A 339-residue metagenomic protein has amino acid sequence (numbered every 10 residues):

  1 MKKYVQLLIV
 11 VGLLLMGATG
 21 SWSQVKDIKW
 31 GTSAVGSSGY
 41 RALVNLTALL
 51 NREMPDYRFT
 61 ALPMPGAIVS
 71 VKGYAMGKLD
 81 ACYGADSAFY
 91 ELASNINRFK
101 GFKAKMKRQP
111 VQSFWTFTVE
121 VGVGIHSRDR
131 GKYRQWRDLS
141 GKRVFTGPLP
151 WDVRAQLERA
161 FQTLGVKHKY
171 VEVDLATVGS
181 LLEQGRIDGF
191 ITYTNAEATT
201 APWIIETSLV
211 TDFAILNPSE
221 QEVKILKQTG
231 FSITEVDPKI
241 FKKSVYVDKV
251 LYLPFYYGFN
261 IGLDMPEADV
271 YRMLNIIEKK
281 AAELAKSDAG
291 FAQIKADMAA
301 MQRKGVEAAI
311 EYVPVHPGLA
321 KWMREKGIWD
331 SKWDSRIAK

Functional and structural regions predicted by a protein language model:
M1-L8: Bacterial N-terminal signal peptides that target proteins for export
L8-G17: Bacterial N-terminal signal peptides
T19-S23: Sec/Tat signal peptide C-region and signal peptidase I cleavage site
V25-E53, Y57-T60, V121-Q184, T194-N195 (+1 more regions): Bilobed "Venus flytrap"/periplasmic-binding protein-like clamshell domains and structurally analogous long
R41-M76, C82, V245-V247, A338: Extracytoplasmic small-molecule ligand-binding "clamshell" domains of the periplasmic binding protein/Venus flytrap
D86-S87, N95-K105, Q112, I125-R130 (+1 more regions): Pocket-lining segment of extracytoplasmic ligand-binding domains
R134-Q135, S140-R159, G230-A299: Ligand-binding clefts/hinges and TM-proximal coupling segments of bilobed small-molecule sensing domains
T177, T194-I215, I225-K227, A268-K339: An extracytoplasmic/periplasmic, membrane-proximal ligand-sensing/linker region
